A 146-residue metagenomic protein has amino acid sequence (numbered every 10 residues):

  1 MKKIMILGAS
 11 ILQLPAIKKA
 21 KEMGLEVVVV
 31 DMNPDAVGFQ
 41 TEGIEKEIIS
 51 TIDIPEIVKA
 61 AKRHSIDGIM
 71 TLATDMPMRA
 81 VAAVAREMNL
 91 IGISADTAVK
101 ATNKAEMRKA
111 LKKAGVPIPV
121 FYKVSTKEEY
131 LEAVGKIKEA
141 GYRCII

Functional and structural regions predicted by a protein language model:
M1-T97, E128-L131: ATP-binding N-terminal substructure of ATP-dependent carboxylate-amine bond-forming enzymes
E45-E47, V99, P119-K123: Structural signal for short hydrophobic segments within the conserved structured cores of catalytic domains across
N103-I146: Active-site nucleotide/adenylate-binding loops and adjacent lid/helix of ATP-dependent enzymes
